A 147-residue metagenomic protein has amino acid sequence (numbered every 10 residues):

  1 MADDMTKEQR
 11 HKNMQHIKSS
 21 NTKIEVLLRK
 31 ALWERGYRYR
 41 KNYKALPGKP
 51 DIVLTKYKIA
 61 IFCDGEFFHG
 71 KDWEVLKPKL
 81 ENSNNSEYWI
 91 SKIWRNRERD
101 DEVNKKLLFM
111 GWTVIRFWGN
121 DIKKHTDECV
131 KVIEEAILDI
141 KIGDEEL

Functional and structural regions predicted by a protein language model:
M1-R116, N120-L147: Nucleic-acid endo/exonuclease domains
